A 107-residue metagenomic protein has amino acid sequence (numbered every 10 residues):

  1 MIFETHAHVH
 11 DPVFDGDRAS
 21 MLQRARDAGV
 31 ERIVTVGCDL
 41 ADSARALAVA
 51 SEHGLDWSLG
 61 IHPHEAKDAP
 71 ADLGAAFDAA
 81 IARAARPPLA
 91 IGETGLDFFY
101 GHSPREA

Functional and structural regions predicted by a protein language model:
M1-A107: Mid-domain alpha/beta scaffold segments of enzyme catalytic cores
